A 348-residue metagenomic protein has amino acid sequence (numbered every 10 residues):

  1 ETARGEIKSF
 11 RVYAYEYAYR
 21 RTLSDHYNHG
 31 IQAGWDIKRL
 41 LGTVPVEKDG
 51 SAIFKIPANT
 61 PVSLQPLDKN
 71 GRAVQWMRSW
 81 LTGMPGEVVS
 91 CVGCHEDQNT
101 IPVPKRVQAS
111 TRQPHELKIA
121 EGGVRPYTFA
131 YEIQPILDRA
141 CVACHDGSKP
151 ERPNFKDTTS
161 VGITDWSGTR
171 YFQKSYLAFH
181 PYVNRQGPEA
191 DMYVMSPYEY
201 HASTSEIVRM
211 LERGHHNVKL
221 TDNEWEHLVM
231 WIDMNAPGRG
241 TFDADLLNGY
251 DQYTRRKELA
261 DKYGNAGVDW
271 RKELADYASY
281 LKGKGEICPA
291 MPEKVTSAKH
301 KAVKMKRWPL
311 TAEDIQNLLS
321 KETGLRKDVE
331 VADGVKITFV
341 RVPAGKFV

Functional and structural regions predicted by a protein language model:
E1, E16, N59-P61, L67-A73 (+3 more regions): Aromatic- and Gly/Pro-enriched helix-to-coil junctions and flexible linker segments
T2, G34-I37, I56-P57: Short loop/turn motifs at secondary-structure junctions and domain boundaries
A3-I31: Extended low-complexity, serine/threonine- and proline-enriched intrinsically disordered segments
A18-L23, D36-G42, R72-M77: Surface-exposed loop/edge segments in extracytoplasmic proteins
H29-D49: Short, acidic Ser/Thr/Gly-rich low-complexity loop/linker segments typical of extracellular and cell-surface proteins
D49-K55: Short, surface-exposed beta-strand/beta-hairpin micro-motifs centered on an aromatic residue
K327-V348: A short glycine-rich, aromatic-capped structural motif
